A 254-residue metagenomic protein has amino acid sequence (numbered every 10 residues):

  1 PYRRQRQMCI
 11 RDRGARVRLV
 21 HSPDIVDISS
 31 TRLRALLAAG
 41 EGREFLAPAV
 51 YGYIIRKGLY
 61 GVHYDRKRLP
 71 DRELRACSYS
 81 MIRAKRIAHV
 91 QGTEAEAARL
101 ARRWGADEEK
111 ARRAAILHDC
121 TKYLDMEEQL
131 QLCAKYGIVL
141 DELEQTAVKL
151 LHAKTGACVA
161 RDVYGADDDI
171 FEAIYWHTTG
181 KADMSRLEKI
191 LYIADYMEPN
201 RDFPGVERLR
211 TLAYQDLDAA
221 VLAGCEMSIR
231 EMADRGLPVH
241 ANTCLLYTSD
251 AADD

Functional and structural regions predicted by a protein language model:
P1-R6, I10, Y247-D254: Single conserved hydrophobic/aromatic residue that forms the stacking wall/gate of nucleotide- or nucleobase-binding
R4, A166-R186, S228-S249: Short flexible/disordered coil segments
Q7-E73, C77, I82, D216 (+2 more regions): Non-catalytic terminal extensions that flank enzyme cores
A76-M81, H89, A98-C225: Divalent metal-dependent catalytic cores for phosphoryl transfer on phosphate-bearing substrates
